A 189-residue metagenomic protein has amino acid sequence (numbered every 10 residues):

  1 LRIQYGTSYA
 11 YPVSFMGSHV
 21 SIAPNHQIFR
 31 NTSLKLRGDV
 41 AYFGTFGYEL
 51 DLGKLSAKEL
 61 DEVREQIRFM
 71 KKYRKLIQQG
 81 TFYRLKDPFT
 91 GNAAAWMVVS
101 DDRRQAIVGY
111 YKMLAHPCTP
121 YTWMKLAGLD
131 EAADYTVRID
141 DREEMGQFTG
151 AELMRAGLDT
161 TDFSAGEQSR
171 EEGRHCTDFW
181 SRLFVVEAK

Functional and structural regions predicted by a protein language model:
L1-G53: Glycan-recognition surfaces
P24-I28, E49-D51, A57-E59, A115-C118 (+1 more regions): Flexible loop/turn segments at secondary-structure boundaries
K35-K86: Catalytic cores of secreted or luminal carbohydrate-active enzymes
D39, R104-A106, W180-R182: A generic secondary-structure signal marking the coil-to-beta-strand transition
A41, V108, V137: Conserved, mostly hydrophobic/aromatic
P88-E131: Carbohydrate-binding surface patches
L114-K189: C-terminal beta-sandwich/jelly-roll accessory domains of carbohydrate-active enzymes
